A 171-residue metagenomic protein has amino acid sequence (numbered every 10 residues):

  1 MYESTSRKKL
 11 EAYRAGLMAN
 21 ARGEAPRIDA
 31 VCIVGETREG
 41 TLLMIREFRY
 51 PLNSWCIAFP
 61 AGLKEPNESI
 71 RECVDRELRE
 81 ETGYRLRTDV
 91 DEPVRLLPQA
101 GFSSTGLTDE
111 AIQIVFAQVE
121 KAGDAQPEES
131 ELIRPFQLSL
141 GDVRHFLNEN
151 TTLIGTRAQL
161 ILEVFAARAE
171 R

Functional and structural regions predicted by a protein language model:
M1-C32, R38: Acidic, metal-coordinating catalytic segment for phosphate/diphosphate chemistry, firing primarily on the Nudix
A19-G23, Y50, A122-A125: Intrinsically disordered, low-complexity segments enriched in polar/charged residues with Gly/Pro, especially when
A30-C32, T37, I57, G62-T156: Unchanged
T37-R38, R46: A cytosolic small-molecule/anion-sensing beta-strand core signal
R49-Y50, K64: Residue-level signature for short turns and capping positions that connect secondary-structure elements
Y50-I57: A conserved beta-turn-beta hairpin within the catalytic core of GNAT-like acetyltransferases that forms part
A158-R171: Short, amphipathic C-terminal "tail helix"
